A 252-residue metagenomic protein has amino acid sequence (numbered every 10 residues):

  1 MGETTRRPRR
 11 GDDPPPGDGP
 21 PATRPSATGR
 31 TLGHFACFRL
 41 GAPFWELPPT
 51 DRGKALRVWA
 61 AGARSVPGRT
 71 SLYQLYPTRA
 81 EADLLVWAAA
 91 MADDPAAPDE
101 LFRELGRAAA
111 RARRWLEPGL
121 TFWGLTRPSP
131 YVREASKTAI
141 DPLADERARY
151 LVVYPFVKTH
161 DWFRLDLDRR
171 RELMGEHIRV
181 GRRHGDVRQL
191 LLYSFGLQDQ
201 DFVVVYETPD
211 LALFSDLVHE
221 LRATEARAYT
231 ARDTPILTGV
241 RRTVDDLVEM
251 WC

Functional and structural regions predicted by a protein language model:
G2-R64, M91-D99, E117-R183, F195 (+3 more regions): Short S/T/G/P-rich N-terminal loop/turn motif that feeds into the first structured element of a domain
G62-D83, R113-P128, I178-V203, L217 (+1 more regions): Short, glycine- and small/hydrophobic-rich beta-strand elements in well-ordered beta-sheets
F102-L105, T224: Enriched for short, Lys/Arg-rich terminal
G106-A112: Short, His- and charge-rich active-site/binding loops that engage polyanionic ligands
Y206: Small/polar loops that bind or transfer phosphate-bearing groups
